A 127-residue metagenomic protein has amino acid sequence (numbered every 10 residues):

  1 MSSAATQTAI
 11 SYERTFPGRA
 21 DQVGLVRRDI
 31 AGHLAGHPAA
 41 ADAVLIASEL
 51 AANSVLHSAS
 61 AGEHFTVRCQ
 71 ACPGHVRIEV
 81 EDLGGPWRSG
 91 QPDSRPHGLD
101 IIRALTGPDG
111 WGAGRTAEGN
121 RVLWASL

Functional and structural regions predicted by a protein language model:
M1-L45: Bergerat-fold GHKL ATPase/HATPase_c domain
I10-Y12, G74-I78, R121: Short beta-strand element(s) in the Bergerat
G36, A51-S54, C69-Q70, E81 (+1 more regions): A generic "structured core" feature
P38-G62: Conserved ATP-binding N-box helix of the HATPase_c
H64-G74: Short beta-strand/loop element within the Bergerat-fold HATPase_c
I78-G84: Conserved DxG motif in ATP/Mg2+-binding regions
S89-T116, N120: ATP phosphate-binding glycine-rich loop and adjacent ATP-lid/helix-beta elements within ATP-binding kinase/ATPase
R121-L127: Short C-terminal beta-strand
